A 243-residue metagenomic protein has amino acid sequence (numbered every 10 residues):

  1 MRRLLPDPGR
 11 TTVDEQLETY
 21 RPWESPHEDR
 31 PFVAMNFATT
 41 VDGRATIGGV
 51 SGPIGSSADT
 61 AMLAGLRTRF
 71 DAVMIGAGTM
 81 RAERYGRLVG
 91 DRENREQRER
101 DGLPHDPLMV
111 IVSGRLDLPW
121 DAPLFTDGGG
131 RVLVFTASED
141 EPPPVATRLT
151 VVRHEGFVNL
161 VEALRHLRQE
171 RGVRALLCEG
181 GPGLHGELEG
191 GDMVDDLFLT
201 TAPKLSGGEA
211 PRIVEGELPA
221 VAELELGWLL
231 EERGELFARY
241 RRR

Functional and structural regions predicted by a protein language model:
M1-R243: Enzymes that bind and transform nitrogen-containing heteroaromatic metabolites
